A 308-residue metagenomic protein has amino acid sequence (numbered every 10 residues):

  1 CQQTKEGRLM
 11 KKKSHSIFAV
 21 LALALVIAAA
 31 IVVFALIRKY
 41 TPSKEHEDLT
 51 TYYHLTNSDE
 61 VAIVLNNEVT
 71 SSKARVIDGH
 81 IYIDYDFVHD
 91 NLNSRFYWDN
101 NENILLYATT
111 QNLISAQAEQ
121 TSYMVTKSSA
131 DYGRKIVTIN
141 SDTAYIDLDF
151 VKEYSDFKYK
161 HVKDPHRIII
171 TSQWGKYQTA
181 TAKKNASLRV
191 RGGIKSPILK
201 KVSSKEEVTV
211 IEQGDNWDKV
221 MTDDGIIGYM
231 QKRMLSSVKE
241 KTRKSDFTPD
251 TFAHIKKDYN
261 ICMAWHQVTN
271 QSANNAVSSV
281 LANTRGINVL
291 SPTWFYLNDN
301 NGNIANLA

Functional and structural regions predicted by a protein language model:
C1-L9: Short, Lys/Arg-enriched N-terminal segments with co-localized hydrophobic residues within the first ~10-30 amino acids
T4, D99, T109, T222 (+1 more regions): Acidic surface patches and DE-rich sequence motifs
K11-G214, S236-S237, R243-F252, K256: Primary recognition of N-terminal secretory signal peptides and signal-anchoring hydrophobic helices
K205, D218-T222, M230: SH3/SH3-like beta-barrel fold
K232-S278: Boundary/entry segment of secreted carbohydrate-active catalytic domains
N275-N298: Catalytic domains of carbohydrate-active enzymes, especially glycoside hydrolases
D299-A308: Aromatic-lined substrate-binding rim segments of carbohydrate-active enzymes
